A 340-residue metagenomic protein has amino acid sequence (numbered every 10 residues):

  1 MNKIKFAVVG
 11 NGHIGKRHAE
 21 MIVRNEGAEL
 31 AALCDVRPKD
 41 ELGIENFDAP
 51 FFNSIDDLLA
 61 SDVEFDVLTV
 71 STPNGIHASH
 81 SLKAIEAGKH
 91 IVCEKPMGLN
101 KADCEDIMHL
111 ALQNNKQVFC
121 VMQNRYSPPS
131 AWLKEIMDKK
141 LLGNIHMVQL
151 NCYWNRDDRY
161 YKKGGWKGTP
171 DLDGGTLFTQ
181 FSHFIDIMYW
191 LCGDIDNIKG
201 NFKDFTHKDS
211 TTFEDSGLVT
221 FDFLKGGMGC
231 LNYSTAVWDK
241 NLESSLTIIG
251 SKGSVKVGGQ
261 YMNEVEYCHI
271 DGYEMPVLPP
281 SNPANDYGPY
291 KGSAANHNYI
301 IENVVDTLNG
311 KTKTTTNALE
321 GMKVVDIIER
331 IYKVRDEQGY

Functional and structural regions predicted by a protein language model:
M1, D57, V67-V70, K116 (+2 more regions): C-terminal helix-rich "cap/oligomerization" subdomain common to oxidoreductases
M1-F47: N-terminal Rossmann-like dinucleotide-binding module
H18, A49-L110: Beta-loop-alpha module in the N-terminal Rossmann-like domain of NAD(P)-dependent dehydrogenases, especially those
D106-Q123, N144-V148: Rossmann-fold dehydrogenase core element
N124-S210: Predominantly a Rossmann-like dinucleotide-binding segment in NAD(P)-dependent oxidoreductases
T179, I185-E264, N298-K311: Contiguous beta-strand/loop segments that form the cofactor/metal-binding neighborhood of enzyme cores
G288-E302: Active-site loop of classical SDR/Rossmann-like NAD(P)-dependent oxidoreductases, centered on the catalytic Tyr-X3-Lys
